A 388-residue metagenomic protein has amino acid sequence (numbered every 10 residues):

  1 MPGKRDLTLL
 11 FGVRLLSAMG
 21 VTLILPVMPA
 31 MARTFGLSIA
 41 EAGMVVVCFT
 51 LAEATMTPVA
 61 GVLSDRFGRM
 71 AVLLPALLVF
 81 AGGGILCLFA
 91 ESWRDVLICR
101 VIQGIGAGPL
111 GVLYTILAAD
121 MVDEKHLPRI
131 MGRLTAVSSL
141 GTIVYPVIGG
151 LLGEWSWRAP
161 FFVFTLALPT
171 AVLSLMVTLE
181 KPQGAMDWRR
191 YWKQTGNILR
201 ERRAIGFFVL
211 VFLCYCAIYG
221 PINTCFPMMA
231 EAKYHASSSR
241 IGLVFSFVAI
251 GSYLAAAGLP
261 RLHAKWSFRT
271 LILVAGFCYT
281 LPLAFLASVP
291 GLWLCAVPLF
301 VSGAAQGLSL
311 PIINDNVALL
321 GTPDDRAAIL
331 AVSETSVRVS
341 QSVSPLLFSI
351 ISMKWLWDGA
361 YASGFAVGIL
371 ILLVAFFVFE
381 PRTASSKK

Functional and structural regions predicted by a protein language model:
G36, G68, F89-D95, H235 (+1 more regions): Helix-breaking motifs and short loop linkers at transmembrane-helix boundaries and internal kinks in secondary membrane
T55-E91: Conserved MFS/SLC helix-loop-helix module at the cytosolic interface between two early adjacent transmembrane helices
T57-G68, A255-S267: Helix-to-loop junctions at the C-terminal end of transmembrane segments in multipass secondary transporters
V72-I85, T270-A284: Structural signature of the two symmetry-related core transmembrane helices
C99-S138: Cytoplasmic helix-loop-helix junction between adjacent transmembrane helices in 12-TM secondary transporters
R133-M176: Helix-loop-helix hairpin linking two adjacent transmembrane segments in secondary transporters
L179-F208: Juxtamembrane intracellular "pre-TM" segments in multi-pass secondary transporters
P323-W355: A late C-terminal transmembrane helix in Major Facilitator Superfamily
